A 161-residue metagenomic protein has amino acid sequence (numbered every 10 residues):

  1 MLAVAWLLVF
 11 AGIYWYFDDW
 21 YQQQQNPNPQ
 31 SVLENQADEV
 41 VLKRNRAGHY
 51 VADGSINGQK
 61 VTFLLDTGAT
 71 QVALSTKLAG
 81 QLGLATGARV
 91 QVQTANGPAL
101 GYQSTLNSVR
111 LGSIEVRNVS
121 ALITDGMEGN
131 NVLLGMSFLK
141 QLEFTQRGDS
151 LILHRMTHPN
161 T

Functional and structural regions predicted by a protein language model:
M1-T62, T67-T161: Pepsin/retropepsin-fold aspartyl endopeptidases
